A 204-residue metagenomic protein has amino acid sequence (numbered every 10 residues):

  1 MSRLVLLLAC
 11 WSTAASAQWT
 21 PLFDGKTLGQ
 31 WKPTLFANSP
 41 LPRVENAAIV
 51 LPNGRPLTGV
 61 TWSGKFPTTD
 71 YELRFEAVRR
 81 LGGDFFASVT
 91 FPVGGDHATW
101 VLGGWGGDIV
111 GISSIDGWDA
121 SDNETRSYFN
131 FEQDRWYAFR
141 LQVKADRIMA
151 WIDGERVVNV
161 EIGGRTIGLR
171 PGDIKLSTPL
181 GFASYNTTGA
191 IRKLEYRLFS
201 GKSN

Functional and structural regions predicted by a protein language model:
M1-L7: Sec-dependent signal peptide recognition, specifically the positively charged N-region followed immediately by
A9-C10, R170: Alpha-helix C-terminal capping segments
S12-A14: N-terminal signal peptide c-region/cleavage motif recognized by signal peptidases
A17-N204: Carbohydrate-interacting regions of secretory-pathway proteins
